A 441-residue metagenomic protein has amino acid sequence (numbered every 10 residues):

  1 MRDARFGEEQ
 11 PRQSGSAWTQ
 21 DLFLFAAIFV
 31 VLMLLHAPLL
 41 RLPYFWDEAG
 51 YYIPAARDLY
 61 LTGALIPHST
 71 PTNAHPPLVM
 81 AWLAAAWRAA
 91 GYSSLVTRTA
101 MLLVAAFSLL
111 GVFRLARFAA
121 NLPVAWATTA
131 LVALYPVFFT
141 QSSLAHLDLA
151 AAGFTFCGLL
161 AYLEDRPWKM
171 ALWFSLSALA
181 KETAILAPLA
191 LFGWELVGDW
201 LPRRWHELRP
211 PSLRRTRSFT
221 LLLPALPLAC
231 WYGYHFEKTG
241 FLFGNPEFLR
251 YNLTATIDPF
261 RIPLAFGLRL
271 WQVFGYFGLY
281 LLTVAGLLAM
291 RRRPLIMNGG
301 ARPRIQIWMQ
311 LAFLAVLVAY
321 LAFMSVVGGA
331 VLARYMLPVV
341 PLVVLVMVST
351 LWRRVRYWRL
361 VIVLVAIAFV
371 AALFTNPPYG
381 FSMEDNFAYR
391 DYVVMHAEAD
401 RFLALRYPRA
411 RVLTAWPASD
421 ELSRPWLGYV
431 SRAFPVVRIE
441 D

Functional and structural regions predicted by a protein language model:
R5-E9, L172, L186-A225, L253 (+1 more regions): Perimembrane helix-loop-helix junctions
D21-F25, V112-L134, A152-G153, K169 (+1 more regions): Transmembrane-helix signature of polytopic, membrane-embedded enzymes that assemble or transfer cell-envelope glycans
F25, V30, T99-A119: Transmembrane-helix motifs of polytopic, lipid-linked glycan transferases
F25-F29, L221-A225, L281-L282, P294-L317 (+1 more regions): Signature aromatic-anchored transmembrane alpha helix within multi-pass, membrane-resident enzymes that catalyze glycan
F45, V137-D148, L332: Short acidic/glycine- and proline-prone juxtamembrane loop motifs at membrane-interface regions of multi-pass membrane
L109-G111, L131, A150-K169, W173 (+2 more regions): Specific aromatic-rich, kink-prone transmembrane helix
Y162, L360-L427, A433, E440: Membrane-embedded, lumen/periplasm-facing catalytic core of multi-pass transferases that use lipid-linked donors
W194, R214-L287, F313-V327, F369-A371: Membrane-lumen/periplasm interface segments of specific transmembrane helices in polyprenyl phosphate-linked
